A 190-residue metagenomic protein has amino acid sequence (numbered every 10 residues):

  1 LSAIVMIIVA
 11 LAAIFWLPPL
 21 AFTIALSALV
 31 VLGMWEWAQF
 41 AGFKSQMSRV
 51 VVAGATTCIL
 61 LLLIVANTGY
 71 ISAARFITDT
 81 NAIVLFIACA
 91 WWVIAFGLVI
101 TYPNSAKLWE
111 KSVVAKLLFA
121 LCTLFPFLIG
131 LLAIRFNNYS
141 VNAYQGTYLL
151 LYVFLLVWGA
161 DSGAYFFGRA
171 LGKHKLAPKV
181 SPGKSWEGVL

Functional and structural regions predicted by a protein language model:
L1-S185, V189-L190: Membrane-embedded alpha-helical bundles of polytopic integral membrane proteins
